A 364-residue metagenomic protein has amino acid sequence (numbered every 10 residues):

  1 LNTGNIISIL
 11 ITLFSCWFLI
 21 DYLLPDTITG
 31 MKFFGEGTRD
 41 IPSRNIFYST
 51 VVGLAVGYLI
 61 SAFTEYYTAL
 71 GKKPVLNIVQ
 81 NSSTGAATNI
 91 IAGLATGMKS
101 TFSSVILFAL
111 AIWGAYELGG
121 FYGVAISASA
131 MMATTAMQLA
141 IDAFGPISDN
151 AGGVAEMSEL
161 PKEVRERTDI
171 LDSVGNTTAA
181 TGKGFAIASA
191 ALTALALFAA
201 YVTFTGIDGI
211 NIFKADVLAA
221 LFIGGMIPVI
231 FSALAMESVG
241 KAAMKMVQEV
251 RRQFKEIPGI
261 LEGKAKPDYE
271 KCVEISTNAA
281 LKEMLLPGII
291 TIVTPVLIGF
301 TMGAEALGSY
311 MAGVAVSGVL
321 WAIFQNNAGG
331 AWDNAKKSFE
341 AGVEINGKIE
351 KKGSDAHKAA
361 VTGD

Functional and structural regions predicted by a protein language model:
L1-D364: Hydrophobic packing and interface segments
